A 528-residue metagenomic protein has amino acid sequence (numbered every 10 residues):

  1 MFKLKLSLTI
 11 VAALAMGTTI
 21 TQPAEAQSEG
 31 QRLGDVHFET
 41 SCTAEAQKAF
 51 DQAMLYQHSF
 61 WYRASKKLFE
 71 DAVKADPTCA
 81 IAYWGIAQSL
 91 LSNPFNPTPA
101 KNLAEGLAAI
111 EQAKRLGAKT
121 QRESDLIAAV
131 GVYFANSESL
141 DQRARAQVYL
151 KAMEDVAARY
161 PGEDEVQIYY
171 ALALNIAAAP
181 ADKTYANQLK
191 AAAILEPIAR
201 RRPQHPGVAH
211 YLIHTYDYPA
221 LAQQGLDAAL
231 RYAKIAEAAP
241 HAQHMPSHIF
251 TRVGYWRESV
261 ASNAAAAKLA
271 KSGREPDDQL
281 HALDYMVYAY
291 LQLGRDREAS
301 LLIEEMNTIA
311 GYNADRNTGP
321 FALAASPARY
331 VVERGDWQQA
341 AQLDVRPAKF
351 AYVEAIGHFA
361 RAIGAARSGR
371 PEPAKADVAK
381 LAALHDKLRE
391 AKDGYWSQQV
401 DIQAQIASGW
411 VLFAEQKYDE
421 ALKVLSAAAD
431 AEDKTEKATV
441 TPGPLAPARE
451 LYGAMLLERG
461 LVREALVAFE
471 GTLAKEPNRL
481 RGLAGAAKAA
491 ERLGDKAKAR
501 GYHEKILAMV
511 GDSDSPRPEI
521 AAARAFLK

Functional and structural regions predicted by a protein language model:
A44-Q52, T78-L90, A118-E138, G162-P180 (+8 more regions): Amphipathic alpha-helical repeat scaffolds of TPR domains
Y56, L90, V132, L174 (+8 more regions): Residue at a conserved register position within TPR or TPR-like alpha-solenoid repeats
W61-A64, I86-E123, G131-A144, A177-A186 (+3 more regions): Inter-helical turn/loop elements of alpha-helical hairpins
K74-A75, A157-R159, A199-R201, L230-A238 (+7 more regions): Solenoid-like repeat scaffolds
A80, A87, L91, P99-A118 (+6 more regions): TPR/TPR-like (Sel1-like) alpha-helical repeat modules
